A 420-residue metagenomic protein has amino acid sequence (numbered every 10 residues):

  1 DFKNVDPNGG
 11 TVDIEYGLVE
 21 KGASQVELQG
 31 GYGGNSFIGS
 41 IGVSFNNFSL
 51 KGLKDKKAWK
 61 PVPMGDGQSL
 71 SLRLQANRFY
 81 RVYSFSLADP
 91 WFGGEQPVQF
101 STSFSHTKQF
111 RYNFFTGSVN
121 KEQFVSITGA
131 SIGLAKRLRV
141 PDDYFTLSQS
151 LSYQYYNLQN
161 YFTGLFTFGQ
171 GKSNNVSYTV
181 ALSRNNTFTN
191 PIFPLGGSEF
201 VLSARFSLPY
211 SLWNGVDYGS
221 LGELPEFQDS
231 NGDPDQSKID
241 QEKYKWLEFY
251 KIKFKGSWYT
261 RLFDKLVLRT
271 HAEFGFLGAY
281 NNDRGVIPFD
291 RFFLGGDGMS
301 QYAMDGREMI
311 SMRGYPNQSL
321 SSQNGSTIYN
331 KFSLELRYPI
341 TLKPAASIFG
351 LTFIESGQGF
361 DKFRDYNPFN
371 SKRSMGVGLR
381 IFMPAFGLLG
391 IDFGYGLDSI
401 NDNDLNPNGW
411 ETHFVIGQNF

Functional and structural regions predicted by a protein language model:
D1-F193, S198-E199, I310, G325 (+2 more regions): Gram-negative/organellar outer-membrane beta-barrel architecture
P7-G10, I14, S24-N35, S44 (+5 more regions): C-terminal outer-membrane beta-barrel translocator/porin domains of Gram-negative envelope proteins and their
A130, Y250-I252, N330, S371 (+1 more regions): Hydrophobic alpha-helical membrane-association signature
L138-F145, T260-L268, K343-A345, G387: Secondary-structure transition into beta-strands, especially the periplasmic turns and strand N-termini that construct
E335-K343, Y366-N367, R380: Hydrophobic alpha-helical bundle architecture
T341, G357-G359, P384-F386, G396-I400: Short Gly/Pro-enriched loop/turn and capping motifs at secondary-structure junctions
A346-T352, N367: Generic long, charged, amphipathic alpha-helical segments
K362, P368-M383, L389, N401: Strand-loop-strand
